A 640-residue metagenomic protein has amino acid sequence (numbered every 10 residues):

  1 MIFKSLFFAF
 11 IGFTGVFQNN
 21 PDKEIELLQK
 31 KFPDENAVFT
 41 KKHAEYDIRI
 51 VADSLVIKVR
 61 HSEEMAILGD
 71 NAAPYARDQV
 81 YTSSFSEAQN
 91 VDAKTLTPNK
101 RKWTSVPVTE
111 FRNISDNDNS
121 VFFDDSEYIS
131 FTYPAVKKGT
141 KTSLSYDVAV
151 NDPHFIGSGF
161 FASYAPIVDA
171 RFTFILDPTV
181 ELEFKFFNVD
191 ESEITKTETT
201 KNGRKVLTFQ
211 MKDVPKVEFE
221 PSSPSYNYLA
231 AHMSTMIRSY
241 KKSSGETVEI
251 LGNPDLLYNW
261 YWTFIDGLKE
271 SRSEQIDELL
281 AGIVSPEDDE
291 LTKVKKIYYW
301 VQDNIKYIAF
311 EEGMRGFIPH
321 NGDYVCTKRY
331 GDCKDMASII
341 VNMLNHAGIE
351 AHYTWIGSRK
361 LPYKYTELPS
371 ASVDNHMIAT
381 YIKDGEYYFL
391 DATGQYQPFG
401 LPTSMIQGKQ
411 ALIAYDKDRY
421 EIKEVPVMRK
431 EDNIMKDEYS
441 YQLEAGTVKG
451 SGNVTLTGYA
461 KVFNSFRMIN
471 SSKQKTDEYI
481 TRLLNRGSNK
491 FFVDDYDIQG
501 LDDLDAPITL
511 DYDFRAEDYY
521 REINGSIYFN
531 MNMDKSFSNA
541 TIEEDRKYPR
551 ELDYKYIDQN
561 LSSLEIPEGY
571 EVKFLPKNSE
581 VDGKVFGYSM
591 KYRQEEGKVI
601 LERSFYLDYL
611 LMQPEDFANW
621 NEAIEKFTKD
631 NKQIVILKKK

Functional and structural regions predicted by a protein language model:
M1-K23: Bacterial Sec-dependent N-terminal signal peptides
F17-V80, P426-L443, V448-V454: Early extracytoplasmic/domain-onset interaction patches
N19-I25, A149-H154, S158, A162-Y164 (+6 more regions): Secretory-pathway-linked proteins and extracytosolic
D22, V80-F111, I167-K185, F466-D495 (+1 more regions): Solvent-exposed beta-hairpin/edge-strand motifs
Y75-V80, S126, Y133-V189, D505-N578 (+1 more regions): Surface-exposed, acidic/Ser/Thr-rich flexible loop segments
V91-A162, E193-Y228, K436-S440, F492-N524: A surface-exposed beta-strand-loop module
K293, D335-R419, K423-V425: Hydrophobic/aromatic-rich core segments of domains that either
I406-Q407, D416-R521: Long hydrophobic segments that form regular secondary structure
